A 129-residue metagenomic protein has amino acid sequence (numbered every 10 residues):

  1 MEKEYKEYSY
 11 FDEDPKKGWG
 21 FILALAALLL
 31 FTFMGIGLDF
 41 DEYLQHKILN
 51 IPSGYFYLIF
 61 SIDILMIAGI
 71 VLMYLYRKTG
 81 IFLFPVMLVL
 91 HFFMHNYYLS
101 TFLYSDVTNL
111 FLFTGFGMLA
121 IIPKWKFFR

Functional and structural regions predicted by a protein language model:
E2-L75, T79-R129: Topology signature of small-to-medium multi-pass alpha-helical membrane proteins
